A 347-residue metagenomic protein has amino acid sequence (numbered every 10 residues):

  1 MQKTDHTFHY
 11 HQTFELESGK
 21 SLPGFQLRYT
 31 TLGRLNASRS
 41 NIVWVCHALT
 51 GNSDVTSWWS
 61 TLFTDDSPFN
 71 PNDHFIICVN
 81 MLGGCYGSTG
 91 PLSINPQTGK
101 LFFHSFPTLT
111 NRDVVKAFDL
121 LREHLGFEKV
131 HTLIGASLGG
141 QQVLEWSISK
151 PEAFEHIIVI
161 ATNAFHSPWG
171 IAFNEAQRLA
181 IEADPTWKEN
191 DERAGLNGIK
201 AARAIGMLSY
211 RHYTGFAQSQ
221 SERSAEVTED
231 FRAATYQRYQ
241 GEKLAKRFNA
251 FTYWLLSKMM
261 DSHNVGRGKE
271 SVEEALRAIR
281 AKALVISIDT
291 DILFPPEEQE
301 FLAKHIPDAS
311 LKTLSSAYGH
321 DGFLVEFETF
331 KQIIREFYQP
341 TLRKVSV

Functional and structural regions predicted by a protein language model:
T30-P96: N-terminal cap/lid subdomain of alpha/beta-hydrolase-fold enzymes
G99-L101, S105, R112-T132: Conserved acidic catalytic loop of the alpha/beta-hydrolase fold
K129-P168: Conserved hydrolase catalytic core segment
A153, V159-K243: Alpha/beta-hydrolase-fold enzymes
K243, S262-N264, D289-F294: Acidic catalytic loop of the alpha/beta-hydrolase fold
G268-V272, A281, I292-K304: Short alpha-helix in the alpha/beta-hydrolase fold that links the catalytic acid
I279, V285-S287: Short beta-strand/loop motif that positions the catalytic acidic residue of the alpha/beta-hydrolase fold
E300-F301, D308-V347: Catalytic active-site module of serine/aspartate enzymes centered on a nucleophile-bearing elbow/loop
